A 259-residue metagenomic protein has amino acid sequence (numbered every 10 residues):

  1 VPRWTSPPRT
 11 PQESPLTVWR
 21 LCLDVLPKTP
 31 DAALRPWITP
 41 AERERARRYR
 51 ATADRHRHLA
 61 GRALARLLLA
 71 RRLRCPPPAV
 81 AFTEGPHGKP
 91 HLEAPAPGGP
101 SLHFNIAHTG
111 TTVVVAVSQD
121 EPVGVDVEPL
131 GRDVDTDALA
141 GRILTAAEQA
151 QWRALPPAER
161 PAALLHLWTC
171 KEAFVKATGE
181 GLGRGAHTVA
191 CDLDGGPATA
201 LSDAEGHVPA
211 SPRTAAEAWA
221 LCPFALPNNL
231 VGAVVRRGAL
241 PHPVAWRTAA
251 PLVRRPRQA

Functional and structural regions predicted by a protein language model:
V1-A259: Core catalytic alpha/beta fold that binds nucleotide/phospho-ligands
